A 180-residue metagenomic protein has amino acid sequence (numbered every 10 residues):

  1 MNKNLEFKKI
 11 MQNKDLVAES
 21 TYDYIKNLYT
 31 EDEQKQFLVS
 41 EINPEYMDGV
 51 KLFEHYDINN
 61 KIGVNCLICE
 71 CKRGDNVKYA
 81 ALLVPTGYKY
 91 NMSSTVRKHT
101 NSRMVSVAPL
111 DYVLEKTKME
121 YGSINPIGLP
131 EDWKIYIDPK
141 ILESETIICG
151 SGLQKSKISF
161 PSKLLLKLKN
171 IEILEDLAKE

Functional and structural regions predicted by a protein language model:
M1-E180: Extended, low-hydrophobicity, polar/charged segments
